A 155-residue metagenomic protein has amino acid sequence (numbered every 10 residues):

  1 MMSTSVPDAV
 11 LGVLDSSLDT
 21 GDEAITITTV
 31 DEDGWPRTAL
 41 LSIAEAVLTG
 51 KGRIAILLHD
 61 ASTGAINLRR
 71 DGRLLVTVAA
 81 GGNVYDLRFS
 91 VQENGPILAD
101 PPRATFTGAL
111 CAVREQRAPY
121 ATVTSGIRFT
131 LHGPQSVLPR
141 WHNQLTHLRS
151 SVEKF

Functional and structural regions predicted by a protein language model:
M1-F155: Binding-site signature for planar aromatic cofactors or substrates
